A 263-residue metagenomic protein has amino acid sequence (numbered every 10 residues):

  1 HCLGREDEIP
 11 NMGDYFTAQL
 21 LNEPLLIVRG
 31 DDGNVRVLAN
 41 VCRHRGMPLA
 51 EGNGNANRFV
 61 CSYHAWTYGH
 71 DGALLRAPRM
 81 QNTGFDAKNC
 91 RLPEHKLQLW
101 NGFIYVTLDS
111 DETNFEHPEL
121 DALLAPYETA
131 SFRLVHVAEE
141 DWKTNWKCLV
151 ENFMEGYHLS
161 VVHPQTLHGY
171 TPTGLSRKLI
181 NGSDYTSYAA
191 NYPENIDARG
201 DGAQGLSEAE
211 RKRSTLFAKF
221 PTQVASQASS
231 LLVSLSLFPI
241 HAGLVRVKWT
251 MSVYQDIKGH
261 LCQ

Functional and structural regions predicted by a protein language model:
C2-E8, A77-M80, F217-P221: Short Pro/Gly-enriched beta-strand edge/turn motifs at strand-loop
G4-G13, H168: Short secondary-structure junction/hinge motifs that connect adjacent elements
G4-R5, F85-D86, N114: Short, solvent-exposed coil/turn linker segments
R5, I27-R29, S236: Short amphipathic beta-strand/extended segments with alternating polar/hydrophobic composition
I9-S110, E119: Rieske [2Fe-2S] iron-sulfur-binding domain
N34, N40, F103-Y105, D109-Q263: C-terminal catalytic domain of Rieske-type non-heme iron oxygenases
